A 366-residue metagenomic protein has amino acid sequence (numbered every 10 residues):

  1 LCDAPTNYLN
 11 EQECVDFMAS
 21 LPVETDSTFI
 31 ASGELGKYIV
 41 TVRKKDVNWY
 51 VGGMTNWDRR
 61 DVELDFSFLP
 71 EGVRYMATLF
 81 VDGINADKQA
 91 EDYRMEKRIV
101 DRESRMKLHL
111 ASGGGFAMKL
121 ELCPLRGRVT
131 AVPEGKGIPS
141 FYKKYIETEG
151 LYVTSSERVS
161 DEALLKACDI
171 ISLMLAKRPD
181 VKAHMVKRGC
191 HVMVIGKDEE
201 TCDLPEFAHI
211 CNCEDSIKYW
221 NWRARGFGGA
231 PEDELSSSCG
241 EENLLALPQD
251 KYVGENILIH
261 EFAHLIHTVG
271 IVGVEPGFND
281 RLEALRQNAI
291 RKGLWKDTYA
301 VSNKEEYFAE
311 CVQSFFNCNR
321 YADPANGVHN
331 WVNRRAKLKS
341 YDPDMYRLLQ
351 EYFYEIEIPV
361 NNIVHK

Functional and structural regions predicted by a protein language model:
A4-Y50, D87-E91: Glycan-recognition and catalytic regions of carbohydrate-active enzymes
L35-E71, F116-A117: Carbohydrate-binding surface patches
V51, A77, G113: Hydrophobic, well-ordered secondary-structure elements that form the walls of internal hydrophobic environments
L69-G83: Solvent-exposed beta-hairpin/edge-strand motifs
L79-E103: Solvent-exposed beta-strand/loop surfaces of large extracellular or lumenal domains
K97-P124: C-terminal beta-strand-rich structural cap/linker in extracellular carbohydrate-active enzymes
A131, G137-K143, T148-L151, S156 (+2 more regions): Acidic/His-rich structured neighborhood in mature extracellular/periplasmic domains
G137, T154, N212-E241, P248 (+2 more regions): Metalloprotease/metallohydrolase-associated module, dominated by Zn2+-dependent proteases
